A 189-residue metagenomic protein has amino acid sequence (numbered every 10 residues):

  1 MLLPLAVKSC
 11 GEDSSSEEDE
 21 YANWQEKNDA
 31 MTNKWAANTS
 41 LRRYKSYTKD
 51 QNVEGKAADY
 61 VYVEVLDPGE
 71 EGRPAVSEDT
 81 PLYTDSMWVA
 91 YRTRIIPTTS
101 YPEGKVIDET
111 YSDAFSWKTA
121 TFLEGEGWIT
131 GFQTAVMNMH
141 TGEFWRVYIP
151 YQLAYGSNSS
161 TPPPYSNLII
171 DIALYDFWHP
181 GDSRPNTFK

Functional and structural regions predicted by a protein language model:
M1-L3: Sec-dependent N-terminal signal peptides
A6, C10-K189: Cross-family detector of peptidyl-prolyl cis-trans isomerase
